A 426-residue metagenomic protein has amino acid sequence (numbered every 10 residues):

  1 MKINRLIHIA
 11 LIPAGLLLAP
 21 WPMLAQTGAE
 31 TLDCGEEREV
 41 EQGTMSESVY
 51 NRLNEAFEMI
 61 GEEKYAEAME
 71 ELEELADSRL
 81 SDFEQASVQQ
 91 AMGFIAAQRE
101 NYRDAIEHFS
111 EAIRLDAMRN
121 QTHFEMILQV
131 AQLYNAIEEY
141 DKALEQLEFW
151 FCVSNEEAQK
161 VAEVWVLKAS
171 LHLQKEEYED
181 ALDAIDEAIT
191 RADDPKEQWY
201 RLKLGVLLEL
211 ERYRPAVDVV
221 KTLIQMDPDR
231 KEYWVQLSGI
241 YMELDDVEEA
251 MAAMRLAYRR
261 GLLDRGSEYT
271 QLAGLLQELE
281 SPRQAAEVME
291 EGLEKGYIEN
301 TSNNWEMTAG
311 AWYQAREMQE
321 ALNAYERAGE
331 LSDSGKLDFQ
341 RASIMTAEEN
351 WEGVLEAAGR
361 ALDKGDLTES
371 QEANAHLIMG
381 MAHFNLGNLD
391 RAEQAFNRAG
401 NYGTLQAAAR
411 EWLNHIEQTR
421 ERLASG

Functional and structural regions predicted by a protein language model:
K2, L18-E125, A136, E145 (+3 more regions): N-terminal leader/linker segments that initiate helical-solenoid repeat arrays
E37-M45, E74-S81, I113-R119, F149-E157 (+7 more regions): Solenoid-like repeat scaffolds
T44-N54, D82-Q89, N120-Q129, E157-V166 (+8 more regions): Generic helix N-cap/helix-start motif at coil->alpha-helix transitions
F57, F94, Q132, S170 (+8 more regions): Residue-level recognition of tetratricopeptide repeat
S302-Q314, E326, G335-E369: Alpha-helical adaptor scaffolds
